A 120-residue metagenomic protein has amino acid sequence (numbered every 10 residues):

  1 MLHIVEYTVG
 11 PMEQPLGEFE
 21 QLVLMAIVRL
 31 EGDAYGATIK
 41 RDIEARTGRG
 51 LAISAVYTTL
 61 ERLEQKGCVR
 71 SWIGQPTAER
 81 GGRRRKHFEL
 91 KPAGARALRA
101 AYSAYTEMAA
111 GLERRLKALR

Functional and structural regions predicted by a protein language model:
M1-Q14: Short, intrinsically disordered or compositionally biased N-terminal tails of bacterial proteins
I4, A93-R120: Amphipathic alpha-helical dimerization/coiled-coil segments that flank or bridge DNA-binding/regulatory modules
E13-A55: N-terminal helix-turn-helix DNA-binding core of bacterial DNA-binding proteins
P15, E61, A78-R80: Short secondary-structure boundary/capping segments
L24, H87-E89: Short aromatic/hydrophobic contact patches that present stacked aromatics for nucleic-acid/ligand binding
V56-L63: Basic amphipathic alpha-helical segments that dock to polyanions
K66-G81, E89: Beta-hairpin "wing" of winged helix-turn-helix
R84: Exposed loop/turn and edge beta-strand positions of beta-sandwich/beta-sheet ligand-binding modules
